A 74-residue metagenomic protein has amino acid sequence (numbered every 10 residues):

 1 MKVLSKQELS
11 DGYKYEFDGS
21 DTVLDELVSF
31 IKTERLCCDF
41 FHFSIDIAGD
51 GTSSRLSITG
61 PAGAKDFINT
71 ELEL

Functional and structural regions predicted by a protein language model:
M1-G12, D21, D25, K32 (+2 more regions): Long, contiguous binding/interaction regions
Y13-F17, S53-I58: Short cationic amphipathic helices and targeting signals
G19, I47-G49, E73: A generic structural signal for solvent-exposed, polar alpha-helical segments
S44-R55: Short proline/glycine- and acidic-rich turn/helix-capping motifs at secondary-structure junctions
